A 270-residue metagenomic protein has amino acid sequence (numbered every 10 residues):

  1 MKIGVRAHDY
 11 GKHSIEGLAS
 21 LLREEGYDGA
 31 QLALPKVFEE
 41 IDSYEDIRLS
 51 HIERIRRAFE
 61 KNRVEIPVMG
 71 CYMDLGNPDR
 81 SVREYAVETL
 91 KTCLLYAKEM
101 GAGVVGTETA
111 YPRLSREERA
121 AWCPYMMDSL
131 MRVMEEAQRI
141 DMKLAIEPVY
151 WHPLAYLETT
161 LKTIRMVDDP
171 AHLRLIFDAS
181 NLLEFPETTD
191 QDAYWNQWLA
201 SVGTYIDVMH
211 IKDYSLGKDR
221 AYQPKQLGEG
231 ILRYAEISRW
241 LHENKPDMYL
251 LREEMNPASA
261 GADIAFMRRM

Functional and structural regions predicted by a protein language model:
I3-A7, A30-L32, I66-C71, V105-T107 (+4 more regions): Hydrophobic faces of well-ordered beta-strands that scaffold small-molecule active sites in alpha/beta enzyme cores
D9-G11, L34-K36, M73-L75, T109-R113 (+4 more regions): Active-site-proximal loop/turn and secondary-structure-junction residues that shape catalytic pockets, frequently
K12-L22, Y85-L94, Q191-L199: Short, acidic/polar
E16-G17, E53-R54, A58-E65, L75-F177: Active-site acidic/histidine proton-transfer and metal-coordination neighborhood in alpha/beta enzyme cores
L18-P35, G101: Catalytic domains of carbohydrate-active enzymes, especially glycoside hydrolases
L22, A30, F59, A86 (+6 more regions): Conserved, mostly hydrophobic/aromatic
A30, A121, M131-I231: Acidic/histidine-rich catalytic cores of soluble enzymes
A33-I55: Glycine-rich, proline-tolerant flexible connector loops at the mouths of alpha/beta enzymes
